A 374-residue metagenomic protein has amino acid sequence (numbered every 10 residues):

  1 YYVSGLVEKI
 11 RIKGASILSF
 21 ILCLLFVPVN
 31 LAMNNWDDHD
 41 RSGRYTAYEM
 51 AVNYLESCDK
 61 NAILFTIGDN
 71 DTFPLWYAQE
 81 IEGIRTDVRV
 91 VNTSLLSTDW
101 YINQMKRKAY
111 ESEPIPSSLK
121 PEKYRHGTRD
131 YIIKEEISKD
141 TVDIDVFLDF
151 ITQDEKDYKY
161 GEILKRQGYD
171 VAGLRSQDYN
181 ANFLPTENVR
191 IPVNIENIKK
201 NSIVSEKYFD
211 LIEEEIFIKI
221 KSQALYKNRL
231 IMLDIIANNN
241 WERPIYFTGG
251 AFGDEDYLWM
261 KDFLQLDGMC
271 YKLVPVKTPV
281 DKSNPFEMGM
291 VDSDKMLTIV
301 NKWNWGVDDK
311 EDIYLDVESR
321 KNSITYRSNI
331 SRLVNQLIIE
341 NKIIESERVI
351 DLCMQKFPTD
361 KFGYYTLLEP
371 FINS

Functional and structural regions predicted by a protein language model:
Y1-N61, W76-N373: ER/secretory pathway lumenal C-terminal domains and tails of membrane proteins involved in glycoprotein biogenesis
F73: Residues that form or flank phosphate/diphosphate-binding pockets in enzymes that use nucleotide phosphates
